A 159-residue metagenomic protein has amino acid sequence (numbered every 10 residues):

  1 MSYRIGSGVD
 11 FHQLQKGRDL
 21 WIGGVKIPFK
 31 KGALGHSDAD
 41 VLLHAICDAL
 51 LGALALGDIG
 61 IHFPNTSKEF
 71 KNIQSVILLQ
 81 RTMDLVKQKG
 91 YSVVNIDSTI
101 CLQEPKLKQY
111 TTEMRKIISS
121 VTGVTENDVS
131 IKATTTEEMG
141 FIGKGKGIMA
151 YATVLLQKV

Functional and structural regions predicted by a protein language model:
M1-S2, V159: Short, low-complexity, intrinsically disordered N-terminal peptides in bacterial proteins
S2-T112, T122: RNase III-family endoribonuclease catalytic core
W21-I22, M114, K144-G147: Short, glycine/charged-enriched secondary-structure capping and boundary segments
L85, I117, V121, L155: Mid-sequence acidic-hydrophobic segments that form the walls of catalytic/ligand-binding cavities or oligomerization
D97-K106, Y110-G143: Short, conserved loop-to-beta-strand elements that form functional interface hotspots
I142-V159: C-terminal edge-of-domain segments
